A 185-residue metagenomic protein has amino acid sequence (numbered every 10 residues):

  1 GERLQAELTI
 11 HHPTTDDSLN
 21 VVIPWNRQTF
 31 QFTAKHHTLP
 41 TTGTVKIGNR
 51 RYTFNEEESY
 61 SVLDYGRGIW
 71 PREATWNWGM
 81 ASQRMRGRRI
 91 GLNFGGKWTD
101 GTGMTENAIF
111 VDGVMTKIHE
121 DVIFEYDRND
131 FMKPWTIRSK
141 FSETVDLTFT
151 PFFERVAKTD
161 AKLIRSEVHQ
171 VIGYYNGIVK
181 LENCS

Functional and structural regions predicted by a protein language model:
G1-S185: Structured soluble/peripheral alpha/beta segments that form catalytic or ligand/cofactor-binding pockets
